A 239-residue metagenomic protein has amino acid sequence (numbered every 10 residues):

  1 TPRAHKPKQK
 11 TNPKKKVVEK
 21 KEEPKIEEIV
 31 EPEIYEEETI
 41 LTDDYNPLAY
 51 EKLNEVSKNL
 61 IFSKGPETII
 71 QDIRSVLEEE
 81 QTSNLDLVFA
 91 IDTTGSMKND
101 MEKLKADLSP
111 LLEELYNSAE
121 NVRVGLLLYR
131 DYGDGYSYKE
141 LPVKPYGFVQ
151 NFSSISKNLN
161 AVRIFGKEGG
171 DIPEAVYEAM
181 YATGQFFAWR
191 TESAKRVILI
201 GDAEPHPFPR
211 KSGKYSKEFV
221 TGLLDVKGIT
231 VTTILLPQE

Functional and structural regions predicted by a protein language model:
P2-K10, K15-E239: Divalent cation-coordinating acidic motifs and surrounding scaffolds that mediate Ca2+/Mg2+/Mn2+/Zn2+-dependent binding
